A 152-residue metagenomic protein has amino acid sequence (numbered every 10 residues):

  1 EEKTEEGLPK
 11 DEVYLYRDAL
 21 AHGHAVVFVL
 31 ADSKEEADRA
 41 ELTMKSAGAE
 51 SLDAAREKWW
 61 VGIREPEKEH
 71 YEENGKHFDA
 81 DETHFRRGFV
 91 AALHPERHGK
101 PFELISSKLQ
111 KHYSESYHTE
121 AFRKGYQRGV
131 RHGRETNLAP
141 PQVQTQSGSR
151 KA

Functional and structural regions predicted by a protein language model:
E1-A152: Intrinsically disordered, low-complexity, hydrophilic segments
